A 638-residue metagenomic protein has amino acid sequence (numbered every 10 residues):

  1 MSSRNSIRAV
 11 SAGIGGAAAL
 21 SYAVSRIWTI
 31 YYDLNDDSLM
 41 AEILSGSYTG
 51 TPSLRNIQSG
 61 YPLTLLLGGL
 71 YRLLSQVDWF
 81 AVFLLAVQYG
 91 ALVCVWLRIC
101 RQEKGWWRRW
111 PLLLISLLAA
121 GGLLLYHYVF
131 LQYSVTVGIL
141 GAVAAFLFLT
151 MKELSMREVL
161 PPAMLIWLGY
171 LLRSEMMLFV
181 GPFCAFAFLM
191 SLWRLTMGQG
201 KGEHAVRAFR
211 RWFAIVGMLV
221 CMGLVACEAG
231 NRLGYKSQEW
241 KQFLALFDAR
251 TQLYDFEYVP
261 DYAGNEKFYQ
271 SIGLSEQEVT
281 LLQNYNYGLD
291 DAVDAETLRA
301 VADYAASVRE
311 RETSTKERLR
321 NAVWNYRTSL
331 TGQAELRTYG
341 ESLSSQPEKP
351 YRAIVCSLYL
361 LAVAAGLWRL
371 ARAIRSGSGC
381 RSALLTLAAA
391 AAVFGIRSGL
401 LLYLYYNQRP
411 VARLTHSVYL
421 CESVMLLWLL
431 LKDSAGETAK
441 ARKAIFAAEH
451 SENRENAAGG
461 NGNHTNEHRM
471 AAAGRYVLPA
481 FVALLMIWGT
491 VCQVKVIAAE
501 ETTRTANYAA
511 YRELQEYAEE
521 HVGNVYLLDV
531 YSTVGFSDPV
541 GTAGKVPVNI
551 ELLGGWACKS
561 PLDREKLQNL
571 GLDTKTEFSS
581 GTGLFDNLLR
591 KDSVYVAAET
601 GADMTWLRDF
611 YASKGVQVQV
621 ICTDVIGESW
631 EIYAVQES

Functional and structural regions predicted by a protein language model:
M1-Y22, L192, R207-M218: Start-transfer (signal-anchor) and selected internal transmembrane alpha helices of multi-pass inner/ER membrane
G15-I57, G68-R72: Extracytoplasmic loop-helix module adjacent to an early transmembrane segment
S53-A86: Short hydrophobic/aromatic helix or loop-helix immediately within or flanking a transmembrane segment in polytopic
A86-W106, A364-W368, R372: Transmembrane-helix motifs of polytopic, lipid-linked glycan transferases
R109-L112, L160, L178, F209-C221 (+1 more regions): Signature aromatic-anchored transmembrane alpha helix within multi-pass, membrane-resident enzymes that catalyze glycan
V159-S174, A185, V216-A226: Membrane-interface alpha helices of multi-pass inner-membrane proteins
Y235-Q333, P547-L572: Membrane-proximal stem/loop segments at transmembrane-domain junctions that anchor or position
T505, Y511-G583, N587-D603: Short periplasmic/luminal acceptor-recognition loop of GT-C membrane glycosyltransferases, typified by
